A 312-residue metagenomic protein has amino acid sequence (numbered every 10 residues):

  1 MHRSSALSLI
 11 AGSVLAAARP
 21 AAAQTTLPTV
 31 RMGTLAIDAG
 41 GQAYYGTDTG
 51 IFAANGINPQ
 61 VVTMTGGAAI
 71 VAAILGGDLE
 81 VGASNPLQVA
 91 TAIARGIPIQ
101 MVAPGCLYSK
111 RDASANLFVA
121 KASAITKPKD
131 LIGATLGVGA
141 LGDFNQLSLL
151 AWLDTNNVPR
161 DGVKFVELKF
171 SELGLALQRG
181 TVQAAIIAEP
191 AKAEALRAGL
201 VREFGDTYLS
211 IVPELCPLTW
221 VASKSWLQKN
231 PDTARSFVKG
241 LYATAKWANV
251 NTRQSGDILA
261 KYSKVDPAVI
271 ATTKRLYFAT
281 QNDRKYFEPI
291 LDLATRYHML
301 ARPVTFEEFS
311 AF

Functional and structural regions predicted by a protein language model:
M1-S13: N-terminal secretory signal peptides and thylakoid transit peptides that target proteins across membranes
Q24-N156, E167, Q183-E189, E203 (+1 more regions): Short, glycine-/small- and polar/acidic-enriched structural segments that line small-molecule recognition paths
A54, Y108-K110, L209-V212, Y277-Y286 (+1 more regions): Short, solvent-exposed loop/beta-turn-alpha elements that line the ligand-binding surface or hinge of extracytoplasmic
L87, V166, S171-I258: Pocket-lining segment of extracytoplasmic ligand-binding domains
A122-P128, V158-P159, S225-A234: Short helix-loop capping/hinge motifs at secondary-structure junctions, enriched in acidic/polar residues
Q228-A301: Secondary-structure end/capping motifs
Y297-F312: C-terminal solvent-exposed extensions
